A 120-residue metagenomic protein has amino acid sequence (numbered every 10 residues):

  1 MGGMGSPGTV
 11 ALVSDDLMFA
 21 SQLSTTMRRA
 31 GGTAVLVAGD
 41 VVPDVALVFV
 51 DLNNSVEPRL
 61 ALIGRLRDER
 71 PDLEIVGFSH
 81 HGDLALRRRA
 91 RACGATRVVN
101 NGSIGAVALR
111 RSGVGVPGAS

Functional and structural regions predicted by a protein language model:
M1-T9, S24, G113-S120: Non-catalytic signal-transmission and effector/linker regions of two-component phosphorelay proteins
G8-L47: N-terminal first-folded block
A46-V50, I75: Receiver (REC) domain switch-region micro-motif
F49-L66: Conserved phosphotransfer microenvironments
R67-P71: Conserved phosphotransfer cores of two-component systems
L73-G82: A short, hydrophobic beta-strand element within the central beta-sheet of small alpha/beta folds
G82-T96: Alpha4 helix (beta4-alpha4-beta5 surface) of REC/receiver domains from two-component response regulators
G94-V107: Output/docking surface of receiver
